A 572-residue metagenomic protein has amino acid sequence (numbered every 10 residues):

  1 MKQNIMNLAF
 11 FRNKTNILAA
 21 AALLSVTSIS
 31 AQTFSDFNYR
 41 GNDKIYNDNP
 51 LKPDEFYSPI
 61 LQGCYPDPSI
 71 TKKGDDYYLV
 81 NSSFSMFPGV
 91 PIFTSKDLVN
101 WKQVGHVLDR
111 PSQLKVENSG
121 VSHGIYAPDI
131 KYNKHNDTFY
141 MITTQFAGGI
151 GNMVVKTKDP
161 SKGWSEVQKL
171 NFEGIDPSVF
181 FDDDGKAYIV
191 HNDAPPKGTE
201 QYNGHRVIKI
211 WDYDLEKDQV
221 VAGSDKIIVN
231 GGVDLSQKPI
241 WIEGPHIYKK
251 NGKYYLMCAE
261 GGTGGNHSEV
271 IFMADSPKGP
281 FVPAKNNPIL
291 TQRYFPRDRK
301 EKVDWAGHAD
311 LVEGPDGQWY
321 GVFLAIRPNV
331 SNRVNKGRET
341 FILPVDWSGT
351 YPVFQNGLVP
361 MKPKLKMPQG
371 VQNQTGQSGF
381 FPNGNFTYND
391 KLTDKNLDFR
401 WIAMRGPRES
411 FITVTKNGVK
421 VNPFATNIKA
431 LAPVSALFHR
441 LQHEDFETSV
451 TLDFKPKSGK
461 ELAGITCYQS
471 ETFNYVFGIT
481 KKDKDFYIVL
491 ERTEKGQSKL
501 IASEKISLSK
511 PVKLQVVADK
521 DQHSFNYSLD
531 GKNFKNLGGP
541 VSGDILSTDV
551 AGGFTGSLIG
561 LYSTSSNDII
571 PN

Functional and structural regions predicted by a protein language model:
M1-T33: Bacterial Sec-dependent N-terminal signal peptides
A31-N572: Carbohydrate-active catalytic/glycan-binding domains of CAZyme proteins, especially the secreted or lumenal ectodomains
